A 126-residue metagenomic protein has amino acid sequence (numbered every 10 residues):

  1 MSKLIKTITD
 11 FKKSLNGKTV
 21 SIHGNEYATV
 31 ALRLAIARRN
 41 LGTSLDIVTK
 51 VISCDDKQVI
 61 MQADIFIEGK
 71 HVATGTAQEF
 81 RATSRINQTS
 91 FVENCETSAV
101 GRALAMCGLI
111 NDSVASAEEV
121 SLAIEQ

Functional and structural regions predicted by a protein language model:
M1-L41: Basic/polar, acidic-poor N-terminal "presequence/leader" segments that form or can form short amphipathic helices
S2, T9, S14-N16, C54-Q126: Glycine-rich and polybasic anion-binding loops at the starts of cofactor/ligand-binding domains
L45-D46, N111: Secondary-structure boundary/capping signal
D46-C54: Short amphipathic beta-strand and strand-loop transition segments with alternating hydrophobic
